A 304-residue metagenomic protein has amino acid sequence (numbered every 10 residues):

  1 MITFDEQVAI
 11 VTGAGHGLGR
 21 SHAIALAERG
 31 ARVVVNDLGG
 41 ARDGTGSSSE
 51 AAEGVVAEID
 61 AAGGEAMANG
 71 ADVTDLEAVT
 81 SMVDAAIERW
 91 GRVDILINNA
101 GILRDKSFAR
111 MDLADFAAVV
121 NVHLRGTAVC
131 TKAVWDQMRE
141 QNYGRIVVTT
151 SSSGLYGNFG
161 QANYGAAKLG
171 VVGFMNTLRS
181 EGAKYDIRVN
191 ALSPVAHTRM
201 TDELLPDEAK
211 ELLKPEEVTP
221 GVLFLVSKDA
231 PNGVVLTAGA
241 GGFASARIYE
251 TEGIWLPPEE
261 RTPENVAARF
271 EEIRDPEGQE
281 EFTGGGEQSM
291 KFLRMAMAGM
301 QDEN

Functional and structural regions predicted by a protein language model:
T3-V35: Canonical Rossmann dinucleotide-binding motif of NAD(H)/NADP(H)-dependent dehydrogenases/reductases, specifically
F4-D5, A62-E65, A85-N98, R104 (+2 more regions): A glycine-rich helix->loop->beta "capping" turn within Rossmann-like NAD(P)(H)-dependent oxidoreductase domains
G19, T131, A167: Active-site helix of classical SDR
S49-E53, G70-S81, L113: The beta1-alpha1 cofactor-binding region of Rossmann-like NAD(H)/NADP(H)-dependent oxidoreductases
S107-F108, D112-A117: Substrate-binding pocket helix/loop in short-chain dehydrogenase/reductase
T131-K132, N176: A short, exposed helix-loop element centered on a Lys and neighboring polar residues
S151: Residue(s) in the substrate-gating loop at a strand-loop-helix junction that position the organic substrate next
